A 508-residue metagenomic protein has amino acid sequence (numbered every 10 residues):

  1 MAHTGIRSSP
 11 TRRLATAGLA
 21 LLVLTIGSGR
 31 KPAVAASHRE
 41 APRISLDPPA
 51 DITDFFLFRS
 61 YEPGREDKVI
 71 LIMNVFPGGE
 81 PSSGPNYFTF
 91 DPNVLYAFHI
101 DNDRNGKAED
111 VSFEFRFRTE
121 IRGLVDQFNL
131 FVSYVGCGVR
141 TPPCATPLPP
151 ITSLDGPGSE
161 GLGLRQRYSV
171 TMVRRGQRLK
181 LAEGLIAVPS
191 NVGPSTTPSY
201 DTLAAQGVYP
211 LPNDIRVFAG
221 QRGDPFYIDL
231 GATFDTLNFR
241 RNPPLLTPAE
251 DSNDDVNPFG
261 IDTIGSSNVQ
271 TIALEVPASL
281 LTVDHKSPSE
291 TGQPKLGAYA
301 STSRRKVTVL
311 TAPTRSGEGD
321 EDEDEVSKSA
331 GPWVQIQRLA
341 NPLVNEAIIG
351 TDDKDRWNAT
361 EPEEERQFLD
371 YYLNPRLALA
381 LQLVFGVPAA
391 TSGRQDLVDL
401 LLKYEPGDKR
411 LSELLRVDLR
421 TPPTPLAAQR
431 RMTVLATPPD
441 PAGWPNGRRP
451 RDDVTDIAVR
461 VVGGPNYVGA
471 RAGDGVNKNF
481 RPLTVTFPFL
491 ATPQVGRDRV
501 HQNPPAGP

Functional and structural regions predicted by a protein language model:
M1-T11: N-terminal secretory signal peptides that target proteins for export/translocation
S9-L21: Sec-dependent N-terminal signal peptides
V23-P32: C-terminal segment of classical bacterial N-terminal signal peptides
P32-P508: Surface-exposed extracytoplasmic segments
